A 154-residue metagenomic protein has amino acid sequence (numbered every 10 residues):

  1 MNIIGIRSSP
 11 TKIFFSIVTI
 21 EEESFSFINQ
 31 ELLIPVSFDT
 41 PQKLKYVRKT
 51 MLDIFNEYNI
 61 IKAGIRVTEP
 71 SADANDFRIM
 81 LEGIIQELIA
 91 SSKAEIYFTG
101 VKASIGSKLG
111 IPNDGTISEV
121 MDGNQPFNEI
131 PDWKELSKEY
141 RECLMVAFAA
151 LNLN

Functional and structural regions predicted by a protein language model:
N2-I3, S9-N154: Phosphate- and other anionic-substrate recognition elements at nucleic-acid/protein interfaces
